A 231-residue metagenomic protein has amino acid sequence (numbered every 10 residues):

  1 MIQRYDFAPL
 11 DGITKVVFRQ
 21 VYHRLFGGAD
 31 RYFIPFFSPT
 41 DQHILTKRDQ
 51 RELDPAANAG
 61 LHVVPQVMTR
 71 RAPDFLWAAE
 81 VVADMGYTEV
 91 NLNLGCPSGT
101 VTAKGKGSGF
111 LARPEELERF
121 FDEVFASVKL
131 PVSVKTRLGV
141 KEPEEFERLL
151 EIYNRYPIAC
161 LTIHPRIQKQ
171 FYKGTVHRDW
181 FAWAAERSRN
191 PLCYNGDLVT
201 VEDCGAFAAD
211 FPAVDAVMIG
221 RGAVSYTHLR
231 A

Functional and structural regions predicted by a protein language model:
Y5-A8, Y32-I34, V63-V67, V90 (+4 more regions): Hydrophobic faces of well-ordered beta-strands that scaffold small-molecule active sites in alpha/beta enzyme cores
L10-V81: Glycine-rich, positively charged N-terminal anion/phosphate-binding segment
F26-A29, G86-T88, Y156-A159, R187-P191 (+1 more regions): Glycine-enriched alpha-helix->loop->beta-strand junction motifs that scaffold or abut catalytic
H43-I44, G99-F121, Q170-F181: Active-site-adjacent beta->alpha loops and helix N-cap segments on the catalytic face of soluble alpha/beta enzymes
F75-V81, E144-L149, L198-D215: Catalytic cores of alpha/beta
E80-V90, F120-Q170, R178-R187: Alpha/beta enzyme core
T136-E142, C193-E202, R221-A223: Glycine-rich beta-to-alpha transition loops that act as phosphate-gripper elements at the mouths of alpha/beta enzyme
T227-A231: Conserved small/polar residues in nucleotide/adenosyl-binding loops
